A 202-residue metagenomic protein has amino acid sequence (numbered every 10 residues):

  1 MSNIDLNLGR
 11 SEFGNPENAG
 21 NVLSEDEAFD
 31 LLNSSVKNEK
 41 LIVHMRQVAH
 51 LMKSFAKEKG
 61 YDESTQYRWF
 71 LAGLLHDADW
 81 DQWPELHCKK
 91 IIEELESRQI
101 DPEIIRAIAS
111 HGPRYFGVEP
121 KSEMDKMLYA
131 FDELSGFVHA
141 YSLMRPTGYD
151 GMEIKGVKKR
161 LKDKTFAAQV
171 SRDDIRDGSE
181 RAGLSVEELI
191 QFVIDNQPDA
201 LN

Functional and structural regions predicted by a protein language model:
S2-W83: Acidic/His-rich, divalent-metal-binding segments that scaffold phosphate/diphosphate chemistry
L23, V43-Q47, L86, S122 (+3 more regions): Conserved active-site and cofactor/substrate-binding residues in soluble primary-metabolism enzymes
H50-E58, L184-N196: Active-site hotspot residues in diverse enzymes, especially metal/ion-binding acidic/histidine motifs
S64-F166: Divalent metal-dependent catalytic cores for phosphoryl transfer on phosphate-bearing substrates
I154-K155, K162-E188: C-terminal binding/interaction regions
